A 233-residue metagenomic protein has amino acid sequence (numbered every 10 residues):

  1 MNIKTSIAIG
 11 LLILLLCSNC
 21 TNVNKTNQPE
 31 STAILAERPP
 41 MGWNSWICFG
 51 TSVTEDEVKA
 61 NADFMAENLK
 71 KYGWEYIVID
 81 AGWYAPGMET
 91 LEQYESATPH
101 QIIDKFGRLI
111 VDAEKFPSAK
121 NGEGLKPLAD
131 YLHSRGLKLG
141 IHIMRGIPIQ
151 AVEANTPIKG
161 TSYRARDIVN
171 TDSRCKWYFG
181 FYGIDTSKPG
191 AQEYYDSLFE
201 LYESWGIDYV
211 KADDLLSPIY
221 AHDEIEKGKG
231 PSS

Functional and structural regions predicted by a protein language model:
M1-A8: Bacterial N-terminal signal peptides that target proteins for export
A8-S18: Bacterial N-terminal signal peptides
L16-S31: Bacterial Sec-dependent signal peptides at the C-terminal "C-region" and cleavage site
E30-S52: An acidic-aromatic substrate-binding cleft motif
V53-K59, A191: Phosphate/oxyanion-binding active-site loops and adjacent basic polyanion-contact surfaces
V58-N61, S233: Well-ordered, non-membrane alpha-helical segments in soluble/globular domains
A66, K70, E203-S204: Non-catalytic positions within long, well-ordered alpha-helices that form the structural scaffold/packing of enzyme
Y76-D80, Y84-S233: Aromatic- and carboxylate-enriched substrate-binding clefts and catalytic-loop regions of carbohydrate-active enzymes
